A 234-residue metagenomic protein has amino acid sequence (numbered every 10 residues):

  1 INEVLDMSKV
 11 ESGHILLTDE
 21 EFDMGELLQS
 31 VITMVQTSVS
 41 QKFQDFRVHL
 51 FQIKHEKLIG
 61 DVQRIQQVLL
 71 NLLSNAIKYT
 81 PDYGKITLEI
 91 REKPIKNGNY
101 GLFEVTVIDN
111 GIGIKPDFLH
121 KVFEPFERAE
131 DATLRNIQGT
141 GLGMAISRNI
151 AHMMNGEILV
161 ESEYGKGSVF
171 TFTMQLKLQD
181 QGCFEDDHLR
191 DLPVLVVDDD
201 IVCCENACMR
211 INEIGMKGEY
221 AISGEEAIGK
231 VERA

Functional and structural regions predicted by a protein language model:
S8-D19: Helix-loop junction within the histidine kinase core
T18-D23, S40, D45-E56, K93: Conserved catalytic submotifs in the C-terminal HATPase_c
T18-T33, D45, Q66, D180: A conserved beta-strand-to-alpha-helix junction within the catalytic ATP-binding
Q41, H49, N97-N99, D117 (+2 more regions): Disordered, acidic interdomain junction associated with two-component signaling
A76-I77: Short helix-loop "hinge" at the ATP-lid/N-box region of the Bergerat-fold HATPase_c
I114-R128: Short conserved segment of the HATPase_c
N155-E161: Glycine-rich ATP-binding loops of the HATPase_c
